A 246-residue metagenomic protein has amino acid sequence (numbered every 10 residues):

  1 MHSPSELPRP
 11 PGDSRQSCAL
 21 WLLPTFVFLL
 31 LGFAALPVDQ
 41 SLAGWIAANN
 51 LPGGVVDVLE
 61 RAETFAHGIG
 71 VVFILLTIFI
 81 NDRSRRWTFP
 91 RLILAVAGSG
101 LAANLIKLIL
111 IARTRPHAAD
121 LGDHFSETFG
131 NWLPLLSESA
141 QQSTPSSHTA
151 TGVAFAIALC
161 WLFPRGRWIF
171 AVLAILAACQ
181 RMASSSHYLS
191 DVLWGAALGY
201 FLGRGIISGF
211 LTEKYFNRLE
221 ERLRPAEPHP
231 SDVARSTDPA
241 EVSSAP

Functional and structural regions predicted by a protein language model:
M1-S3, E241-V242: Intrinsically disordered, low-complexity segments
H2-Q141, T151-A178: Hydrophobic alpha-helical bundle signature of multipass membrane enzymes
P8-C18, L22, E127-E241, A245-P246: Membrane-embedded catalytic cores of phosphoryl/pyrophosphoryl-handling enzymes
